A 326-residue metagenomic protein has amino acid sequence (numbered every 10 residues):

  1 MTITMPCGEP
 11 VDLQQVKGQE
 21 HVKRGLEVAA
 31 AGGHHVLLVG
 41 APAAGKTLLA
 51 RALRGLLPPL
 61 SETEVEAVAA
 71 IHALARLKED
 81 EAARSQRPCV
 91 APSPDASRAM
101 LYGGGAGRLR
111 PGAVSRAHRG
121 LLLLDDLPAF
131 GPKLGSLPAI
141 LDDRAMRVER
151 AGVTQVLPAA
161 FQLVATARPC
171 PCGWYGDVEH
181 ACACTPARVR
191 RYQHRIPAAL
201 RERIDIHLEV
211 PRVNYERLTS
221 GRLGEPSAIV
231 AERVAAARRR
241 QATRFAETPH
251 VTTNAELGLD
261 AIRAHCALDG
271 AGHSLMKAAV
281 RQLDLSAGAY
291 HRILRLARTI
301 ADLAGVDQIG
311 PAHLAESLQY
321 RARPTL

Functional and structural regions predicted by a protein language model:
M1-V36, E149, Y290, D307-L326: Peripheral, non-AAA+ core regions of ATP-driven protein-machinery
T2-C7, L77, R116, E256 (+1 more regions): A short alpha-helix capping/helix-coil boundary motif
V11-H194: Conserved ASCE/P-loop NTPase catalytic core
L109, G131-L326: Basic, amphipathic alpha-helical bundle interface domains used for macromolecular binding and assembly
